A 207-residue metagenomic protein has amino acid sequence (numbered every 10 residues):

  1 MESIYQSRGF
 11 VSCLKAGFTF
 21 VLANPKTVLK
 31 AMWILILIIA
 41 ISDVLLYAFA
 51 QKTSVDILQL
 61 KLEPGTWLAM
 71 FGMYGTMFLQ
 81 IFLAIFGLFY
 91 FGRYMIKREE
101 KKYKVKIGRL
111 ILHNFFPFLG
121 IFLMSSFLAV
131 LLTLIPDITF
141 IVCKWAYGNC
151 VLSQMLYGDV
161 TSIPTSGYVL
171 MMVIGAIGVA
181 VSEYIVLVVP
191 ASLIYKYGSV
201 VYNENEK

Functional and structural regions predicted by a protein language model:
M1-F18, E100, K104: Short, membrane-interfacial amphipathic segments enriched in basic
M1-I4, T53-L60, G75, L79 (+3 more regions): Juxtamembrane transition segments at transmembrane-helix termini in multipass membrane proteins
V11, K26-I34, L68-T76, Q80 (+4 more regions): Alpha-helical transmembrane segments of integral membrane proteins
S12-A23, V105-H113, Y195-G198: Short amphipathic alpha-helical coupling elements at transmembrane boundaries
A16, V28-L29, K101-M124: Interfacial transmembrane-helix boundary/kink motif in multi-pass membrane proteins
F20-L22, K61-G65, G108-N114, T161-Y168: Helix-boundary and loop/linker segments of multi-pass membrane transporters
A23-N24, R98-K102, H113-N114, Y202-N203: Juxtamembrane helix-boundary/capping and inter-helix hinge elements in multi-pass membrane proteins
T27-Q51, L79-A84, G120-D137: Hydrophobic alpha-helical transmembrane segments of multi-pass membrane transport/permease proteins
